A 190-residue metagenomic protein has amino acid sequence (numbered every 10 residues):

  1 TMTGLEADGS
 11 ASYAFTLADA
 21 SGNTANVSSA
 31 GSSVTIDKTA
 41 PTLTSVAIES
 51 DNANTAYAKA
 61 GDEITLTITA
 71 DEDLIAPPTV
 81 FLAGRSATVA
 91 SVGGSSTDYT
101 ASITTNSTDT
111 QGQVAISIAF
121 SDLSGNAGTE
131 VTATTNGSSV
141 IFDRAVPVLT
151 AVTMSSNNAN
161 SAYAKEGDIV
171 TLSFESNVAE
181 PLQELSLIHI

Functional and structural regions predicted by a protein language model:
T1, G94-S102, T110: Aromatic sugar-binding surface patches on proteins that engage polysaccharides or sugar-phosphate polymers
M2-S10, T105-G112: Surface-exposed, short loops/turns at beta-strand junctions within beta-sandwich domains
A18-T24, S121-T129: Short, solvent-exposed loop/turn segments at the edges of extracellular beta-sandwich modules
A30-T44, E49, T134-T150: Flexible, low-complexity linkers/stalks enriched in Thr/Pro that connect modular domains
T44-A56, P147-Y163: Short, solvent-exposed loop/edge segments of extracellular or virion-exposed proteins
D62-L66, D168-L172: Structural beta-strand segments of beta-rich domains
D71-P77, N177-Q183: Short proline/glycine-enriched turn/loop motifs at strand-loop junctions of beta-rich domains
I188-I190: Conserved small/polar residues in nucleotide/adenosyl-binding loops
